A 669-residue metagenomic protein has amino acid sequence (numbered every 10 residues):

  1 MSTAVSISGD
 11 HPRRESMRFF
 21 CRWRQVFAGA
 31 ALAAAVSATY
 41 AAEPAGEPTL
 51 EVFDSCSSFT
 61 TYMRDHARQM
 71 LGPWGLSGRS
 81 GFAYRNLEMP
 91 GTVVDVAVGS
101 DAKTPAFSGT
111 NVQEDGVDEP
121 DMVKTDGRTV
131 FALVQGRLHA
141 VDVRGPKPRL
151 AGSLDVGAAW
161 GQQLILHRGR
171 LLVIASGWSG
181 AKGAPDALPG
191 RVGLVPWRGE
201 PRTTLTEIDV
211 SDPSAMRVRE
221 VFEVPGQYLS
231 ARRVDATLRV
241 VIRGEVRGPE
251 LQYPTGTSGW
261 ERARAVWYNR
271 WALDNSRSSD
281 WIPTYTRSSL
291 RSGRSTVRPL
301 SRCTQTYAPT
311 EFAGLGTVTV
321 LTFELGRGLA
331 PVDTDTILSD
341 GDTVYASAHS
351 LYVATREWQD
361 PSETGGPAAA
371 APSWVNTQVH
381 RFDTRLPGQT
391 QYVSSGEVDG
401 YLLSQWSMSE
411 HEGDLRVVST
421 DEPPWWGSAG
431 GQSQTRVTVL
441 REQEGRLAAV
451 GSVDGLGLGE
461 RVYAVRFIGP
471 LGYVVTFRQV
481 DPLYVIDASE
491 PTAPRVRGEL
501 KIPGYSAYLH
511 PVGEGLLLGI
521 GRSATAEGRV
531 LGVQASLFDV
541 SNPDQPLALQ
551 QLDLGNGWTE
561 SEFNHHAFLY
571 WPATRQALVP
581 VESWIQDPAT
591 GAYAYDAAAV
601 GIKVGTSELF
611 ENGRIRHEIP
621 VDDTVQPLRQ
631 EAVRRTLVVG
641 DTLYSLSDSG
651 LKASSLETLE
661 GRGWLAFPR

Functional and structural regions predicted by a protein language model:
V5, P12-F27: Bacterial N-terminal signal peptides that target proteins for export
I7-G9, A38: Intrinsic disorder/low-complexity segments, especially N-terminal tails and targeting/processing regions
C21, Y40-R669: Beta-sheet-rich non-transmembrane sensory/scaffold domains
V26-A38: Bacterial N-terminal signal peptides
